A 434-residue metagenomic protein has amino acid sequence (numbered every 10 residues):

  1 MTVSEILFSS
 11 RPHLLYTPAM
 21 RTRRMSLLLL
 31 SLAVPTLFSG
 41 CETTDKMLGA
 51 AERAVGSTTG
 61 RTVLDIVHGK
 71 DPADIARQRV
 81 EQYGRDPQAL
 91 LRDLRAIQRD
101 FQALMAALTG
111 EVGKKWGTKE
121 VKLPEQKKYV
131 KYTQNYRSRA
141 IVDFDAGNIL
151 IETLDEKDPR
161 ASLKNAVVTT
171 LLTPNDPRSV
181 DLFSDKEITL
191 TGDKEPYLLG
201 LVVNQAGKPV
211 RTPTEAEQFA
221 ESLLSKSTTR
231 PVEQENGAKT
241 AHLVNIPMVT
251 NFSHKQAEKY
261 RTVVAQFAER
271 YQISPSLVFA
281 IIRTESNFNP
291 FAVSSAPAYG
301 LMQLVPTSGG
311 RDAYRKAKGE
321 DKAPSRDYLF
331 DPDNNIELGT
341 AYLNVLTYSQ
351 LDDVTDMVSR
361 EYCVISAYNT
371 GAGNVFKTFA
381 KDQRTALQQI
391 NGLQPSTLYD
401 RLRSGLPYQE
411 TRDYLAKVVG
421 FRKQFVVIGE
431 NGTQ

Functional and structural regions predicted by a protein language model:
V3-R21, G40-R283, Y348, V354 (+2 more regions): Cell-wall glycan-active module
M25-L27: N-terminal export leaders
L29-T36: Bacterial N-terminal signal peptides
F252-K255, R326-I336, Q409-E410: Active-site metal-coordination segments of metallo-dependent hydrolases
Q272-A296, L304-V305, G339-T340, V364-N369 (+1 more regions): Short, functionally critical alpha-helical segments immediately adjacent to catalytic or ligand/cofactor-binding
S286-N289, S308-R311, T370-V375, F425: Solvent-exposed loop/turn segments at secondary-structure junctions within structured extracellular/periplasmic domains
S295-K322, N334-V345, G392-L393, V418: Substrate-binding/active-site groove segments that recognize and process beta-1,4-linked N-acetyl-hexosamine
N335-T385: Catalytic and binding regions of secreted/periplasmic enzymes and modules that target cell-wall glycans
